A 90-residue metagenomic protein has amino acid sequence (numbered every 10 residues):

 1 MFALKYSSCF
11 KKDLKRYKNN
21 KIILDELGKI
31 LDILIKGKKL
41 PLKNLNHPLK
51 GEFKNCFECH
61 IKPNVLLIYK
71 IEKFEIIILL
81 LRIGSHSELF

Functional and structural regions predicted by a protein language model:
M1-E58, P63, E72-I78, S87-F90: Basic, Lys/Arg-enriched alpha-helical interface segments
Y69: Acidic, metal-associated active-site segment
L80-R82: Catalytic Cys-His active-site segments of thiol-dependent hydrolases/isopeptidases
